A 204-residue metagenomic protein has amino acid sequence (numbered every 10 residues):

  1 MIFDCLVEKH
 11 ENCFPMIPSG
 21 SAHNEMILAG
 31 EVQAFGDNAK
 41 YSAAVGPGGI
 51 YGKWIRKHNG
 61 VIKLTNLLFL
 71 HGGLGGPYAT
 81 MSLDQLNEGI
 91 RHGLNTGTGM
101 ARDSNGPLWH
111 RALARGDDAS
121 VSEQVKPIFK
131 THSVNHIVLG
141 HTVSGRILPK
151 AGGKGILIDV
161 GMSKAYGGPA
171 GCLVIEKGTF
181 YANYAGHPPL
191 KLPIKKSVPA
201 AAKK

Functional and structural regions predicted by a protein language model:
M1-K204: Feature recognizes metal-dependent phosphohydrolase scaffolds
